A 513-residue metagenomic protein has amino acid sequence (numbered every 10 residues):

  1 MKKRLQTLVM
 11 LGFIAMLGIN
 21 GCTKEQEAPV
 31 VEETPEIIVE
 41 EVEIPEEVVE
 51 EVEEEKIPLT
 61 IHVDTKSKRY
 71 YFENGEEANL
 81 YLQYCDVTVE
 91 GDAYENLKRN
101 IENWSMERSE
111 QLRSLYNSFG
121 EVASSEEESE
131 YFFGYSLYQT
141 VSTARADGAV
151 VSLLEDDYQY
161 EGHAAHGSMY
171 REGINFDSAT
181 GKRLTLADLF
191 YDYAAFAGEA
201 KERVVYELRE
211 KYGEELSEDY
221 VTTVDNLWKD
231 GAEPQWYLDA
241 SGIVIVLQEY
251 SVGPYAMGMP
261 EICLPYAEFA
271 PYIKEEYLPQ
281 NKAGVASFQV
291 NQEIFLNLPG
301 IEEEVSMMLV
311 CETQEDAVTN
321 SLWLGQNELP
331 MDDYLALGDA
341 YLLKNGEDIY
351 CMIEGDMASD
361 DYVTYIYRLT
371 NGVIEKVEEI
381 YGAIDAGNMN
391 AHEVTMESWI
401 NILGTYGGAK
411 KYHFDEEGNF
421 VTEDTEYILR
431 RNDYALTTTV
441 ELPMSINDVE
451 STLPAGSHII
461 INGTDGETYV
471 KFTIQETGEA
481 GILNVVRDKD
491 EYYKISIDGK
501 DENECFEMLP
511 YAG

Functional and structural regions predicted by a protein language model:
M1-V9: Bacterial N-terminal signal peptides that target proteins for export
G18-G21: C-terminal motif of bacterial Sec signal peptides marking the signal peptidase cleavage site
T23-E40, I44-N297, Q314-N320, Y334-Y341 (+3 more regions): Compositionally biased intrinsically disordered regions enriched in Thr/Gly
S178, K182, A317-D333, V363-Y381 (+1 more regions): Surface-exposed loop/turn elements that mediate protein-protein interactions on large endomembrane-trafficking
A232-P234, Y334-L342, E379-E393, R431: Repeated scaffold domains used in trafficking and secretory/extracellular systems, primarily beta-propellers
M307-L309, I349-G355: Hydrophobic beta-strand segments that make up the repeating blades of beta-propeller and related beta-repeat
A383-S445: Surface-exposed beta-loop interaction hotspot
E450-G513: SH3/SH3-like beta-barrel superfamily modules
